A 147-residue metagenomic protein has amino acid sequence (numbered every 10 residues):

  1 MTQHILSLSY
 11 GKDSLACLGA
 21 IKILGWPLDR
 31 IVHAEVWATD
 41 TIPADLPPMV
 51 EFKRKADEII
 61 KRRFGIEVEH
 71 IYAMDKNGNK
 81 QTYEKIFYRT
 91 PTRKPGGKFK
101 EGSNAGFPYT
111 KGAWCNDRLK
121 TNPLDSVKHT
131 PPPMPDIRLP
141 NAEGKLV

Functional and structural regions predicted by a protein language model:
M1-V147: ATP-dependent adenylation/nucleotidyltransferase module used to activate substrates
